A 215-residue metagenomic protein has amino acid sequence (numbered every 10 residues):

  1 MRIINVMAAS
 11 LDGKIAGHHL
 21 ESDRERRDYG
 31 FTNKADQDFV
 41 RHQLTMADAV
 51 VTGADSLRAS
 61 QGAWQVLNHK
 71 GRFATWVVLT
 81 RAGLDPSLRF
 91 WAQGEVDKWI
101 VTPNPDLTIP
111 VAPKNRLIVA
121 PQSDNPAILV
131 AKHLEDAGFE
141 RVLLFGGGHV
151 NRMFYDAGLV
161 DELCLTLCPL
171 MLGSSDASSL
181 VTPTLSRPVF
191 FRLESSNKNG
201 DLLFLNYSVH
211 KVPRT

Functional and structural regions predicted by a protein language model:
M1-T215: Enzymes that bind and transform nitrogen-containing heteroaromatic metabolites
